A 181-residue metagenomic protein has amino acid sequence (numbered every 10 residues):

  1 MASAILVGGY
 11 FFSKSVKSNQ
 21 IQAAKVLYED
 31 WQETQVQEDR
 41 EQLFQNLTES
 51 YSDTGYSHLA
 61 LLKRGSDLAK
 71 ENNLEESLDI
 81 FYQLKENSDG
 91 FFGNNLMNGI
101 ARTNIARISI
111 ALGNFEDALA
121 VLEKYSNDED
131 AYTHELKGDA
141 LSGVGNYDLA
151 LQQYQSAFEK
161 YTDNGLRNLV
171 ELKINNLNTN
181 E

Functional and structural regions predicted by a protein language model:
S13-V16, N46-D53, Q83-G93, E123-E129 (+1 more regions): Solenoid-like repeat scaffolds
Q22, D39, S52-S57, F92-M97 (+4 more regions): Structural signature of alpha-solenoid helical repeat junctions
Y28-L62: Short extracytoplasmic
L62-D128, Y132, A140: Alpha-helical adaptor scaffolds
L122-E181: Extracytoplasmic/periplasmic C-terminal soluble domains
